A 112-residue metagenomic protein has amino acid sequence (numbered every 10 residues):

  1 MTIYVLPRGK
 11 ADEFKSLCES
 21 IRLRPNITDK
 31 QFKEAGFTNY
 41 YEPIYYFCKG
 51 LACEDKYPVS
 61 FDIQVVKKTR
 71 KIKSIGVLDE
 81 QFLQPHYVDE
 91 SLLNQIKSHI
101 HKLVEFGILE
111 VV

Functional and structural regions predicted by a protein language model:
T2-S20, P25-D29, L51-C53, K68-V112: Intrinsically disordered, low-complexity regulatory regions enriched in serine/threonine/proline and acidic residues
N26, K33-T69: Ser/Thr-rich, low-complexity intrinsically disordered terminal regions
